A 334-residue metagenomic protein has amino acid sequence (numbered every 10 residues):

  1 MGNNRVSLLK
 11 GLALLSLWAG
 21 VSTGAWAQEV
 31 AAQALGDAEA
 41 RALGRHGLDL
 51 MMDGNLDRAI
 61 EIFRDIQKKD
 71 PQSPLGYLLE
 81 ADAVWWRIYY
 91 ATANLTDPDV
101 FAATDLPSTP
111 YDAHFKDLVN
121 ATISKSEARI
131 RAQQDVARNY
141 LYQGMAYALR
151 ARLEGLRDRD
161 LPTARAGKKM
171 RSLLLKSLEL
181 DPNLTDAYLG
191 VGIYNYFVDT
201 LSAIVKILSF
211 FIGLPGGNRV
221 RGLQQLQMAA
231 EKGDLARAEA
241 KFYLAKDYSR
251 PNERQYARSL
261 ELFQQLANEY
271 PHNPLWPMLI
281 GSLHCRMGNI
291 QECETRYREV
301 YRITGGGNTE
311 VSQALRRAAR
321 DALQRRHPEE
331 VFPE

Functional and structural regions predicted by a protein language model:
K10-S22: Bacterial N-terminal signal peptides
T23-A27: Sec/Tat signal peptide C-region and signal peptidase I cleavage site
E29-A42, L50-F63, Q72, A83-A137 (+4 more regions): Short coil/linker segments at helix-helix boundaries
K68, S172, E179, A230-E231 (+3 more regions): Amphipathic alpha-helical segments of tetratricopeptide repeats
S73, V136, L184, A236-R237 (+2 more regions): Residue-level recognition of tetratricopeptide repeat
G76, N139, A187, A240 (+2 more regions): TPR alpha-solenoid repeat register
E231-L235, G306-E334: Terminal, low-structured helical/coil segments at or just beyond the last alpha-helical repeat
G233-E299, T309-E310, R325: Long, repeat-rich segments with strong aromatic
